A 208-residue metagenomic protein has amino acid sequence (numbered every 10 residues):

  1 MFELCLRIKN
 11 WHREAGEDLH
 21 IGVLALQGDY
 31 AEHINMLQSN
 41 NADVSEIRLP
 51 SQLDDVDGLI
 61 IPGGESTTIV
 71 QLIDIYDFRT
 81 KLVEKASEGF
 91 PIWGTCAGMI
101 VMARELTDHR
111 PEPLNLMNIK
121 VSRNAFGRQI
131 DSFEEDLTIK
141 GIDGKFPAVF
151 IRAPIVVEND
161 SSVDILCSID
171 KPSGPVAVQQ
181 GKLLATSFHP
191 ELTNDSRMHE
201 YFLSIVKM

Functional and structural regions predicted by a protein language model:
M1-I75, T80-K85, S196-E200, S204-M208: N-terminal beta1-alpha1 cap of cysteine-dependent amidohydrolase-like domains
F2-A15, R123-M208: Amide-donor transfer/coupling interface in amidating biosynthetic enzymes
D18, V56, E88-F90, P111-E112 (+3 more regions): Short coil/turn connectors at secondary-structure junctions
L26, A97, F188: Cofactor-binding loop segments of dinucleotide-utilizing enzymes, especially the Rossmann-like FAD- and NAD(P)+-binding
Y30, L53, V101, D108 (+3 more regions): Flexible, glycine-rich phosphate/dinucleotide-binding loops and adjacent beta-alpha linkers at cofactor/substrate
V44-S45, I92, L183: Hydrophobic anchor at the start of a short beta-strand that flanks the dinucleotide cofactor-binding loop
I61, G94, T186: Redox-cofactor binding/interface segments in oxidoreductases and associated redox assembly factors
S66-T138: Cysteine-nucleophile active-site neighborhood
